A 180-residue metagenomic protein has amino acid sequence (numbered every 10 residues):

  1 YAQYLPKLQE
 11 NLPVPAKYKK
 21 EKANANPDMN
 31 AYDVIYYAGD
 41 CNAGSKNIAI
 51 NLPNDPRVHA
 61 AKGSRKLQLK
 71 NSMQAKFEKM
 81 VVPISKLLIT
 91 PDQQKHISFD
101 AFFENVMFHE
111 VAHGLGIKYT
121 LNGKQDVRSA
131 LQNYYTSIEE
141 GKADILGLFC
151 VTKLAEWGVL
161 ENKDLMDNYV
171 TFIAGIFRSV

Functional and structural regions predicted by a protein language model:
Y1-Q94, S98: Contiguous, non-catalytic segments that form substrate-binding/exosite surfaces or channel walls
Q9-L12, A16, L115, Y119 (+2 more regions): A generic secondary-structure signal for well-formed alpha-helical elements
K76-L88, E110, G114-D126: Active-site-adjacent bridging/hinge elements
A101-K118, A143-D144, L148: Active-site recognition of the HExxH zinc-binding catalytic motif
I117-G141: Post-HEXXH active-site segment of zinc metalloproteases
T136-K153: An active-site-proximal "capping" alpha-helix that borders the catalytic cofactor pocket
L148-V180: Long, well-structured alpha-helical subdomains associated with metal-dependent extracellular/ecto-lumenal hydrolases
